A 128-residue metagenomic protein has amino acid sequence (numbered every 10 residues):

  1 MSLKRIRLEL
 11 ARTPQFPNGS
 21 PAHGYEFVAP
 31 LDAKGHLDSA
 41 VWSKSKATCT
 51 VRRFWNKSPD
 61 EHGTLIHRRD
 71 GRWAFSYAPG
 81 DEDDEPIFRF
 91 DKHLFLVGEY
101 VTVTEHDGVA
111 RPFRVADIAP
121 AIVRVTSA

Functional and structural regions predicted by a protein language model:
M1-L3, S20, S58, R68 (+2 more regions): A generic structural signal for short, non-catalytic loop/turn and secondary-structure boundary residues
M1-V41: N-terminal intrinsically disordered, low-complexity, charge/repeat-rich segments that act as generic
A11-P17, V51-R52, D60-H62, V101-T102: Intrinsically disordered, low-complexity boundary segments flanking structured domains
Y25-A29, H62-H67, F113: Broad, structure-driven detector of short, well-ordered beta-strand segments within folded domains
G35-A40, A47, R52-K57, A119 (+1 more regions): Glycine- and charge-enriched low-complexity intrinsically disordered segments
S43-L96: Short, conserved turn/kink motifs that form compact alpha/beta structural patches or helix kinks used as
S76-S127: Short, compact, well-ordered microdomains
